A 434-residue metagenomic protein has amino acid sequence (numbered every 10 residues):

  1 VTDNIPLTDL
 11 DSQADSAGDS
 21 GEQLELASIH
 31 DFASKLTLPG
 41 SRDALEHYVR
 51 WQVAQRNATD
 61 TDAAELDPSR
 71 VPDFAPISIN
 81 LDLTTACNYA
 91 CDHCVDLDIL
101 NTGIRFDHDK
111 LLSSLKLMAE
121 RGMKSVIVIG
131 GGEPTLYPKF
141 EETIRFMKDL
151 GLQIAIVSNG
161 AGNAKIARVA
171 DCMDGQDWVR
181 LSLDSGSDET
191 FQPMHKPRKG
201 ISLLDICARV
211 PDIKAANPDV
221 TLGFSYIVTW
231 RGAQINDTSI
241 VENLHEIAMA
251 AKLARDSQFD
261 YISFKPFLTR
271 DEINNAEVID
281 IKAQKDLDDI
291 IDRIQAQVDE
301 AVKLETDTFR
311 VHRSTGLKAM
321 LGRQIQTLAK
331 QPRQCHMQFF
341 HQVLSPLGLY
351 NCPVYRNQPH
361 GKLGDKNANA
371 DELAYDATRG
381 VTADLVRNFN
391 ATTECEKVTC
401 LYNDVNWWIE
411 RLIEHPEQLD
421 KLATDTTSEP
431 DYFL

Functional and structural regions predicted by a protein language model:
V1-S34, L38-G40, F106, L150 (+4 more regions): Radical SAM enzyme [4Fe-4S]-AdoMet core and its adjacent flexible, acidic and glycine-rich loops/tails across
T2-S12, G18-W178, M194-G200, L204 (+3 more regions): Conserved alpha-helical substructure of the radical SAM core
A54-P76, T315-L321, P359-A383: Short, charged low-complexity linear segments at domain edges
D82, A86-Y89, K330, N390 (+1 more regions): Disulfide-bonded cysteine motifs in exported proteins
C87, C91-C94, C335, C352 (+2 more regions): Short cysteine clusters
L328, T378-C395: Immediate flanking context of iron-sulfur cluster ligation sites
F389, E394-E396, Y402-R411: Mixed-charge (acidic/basic) macromolecular-recognition segments
